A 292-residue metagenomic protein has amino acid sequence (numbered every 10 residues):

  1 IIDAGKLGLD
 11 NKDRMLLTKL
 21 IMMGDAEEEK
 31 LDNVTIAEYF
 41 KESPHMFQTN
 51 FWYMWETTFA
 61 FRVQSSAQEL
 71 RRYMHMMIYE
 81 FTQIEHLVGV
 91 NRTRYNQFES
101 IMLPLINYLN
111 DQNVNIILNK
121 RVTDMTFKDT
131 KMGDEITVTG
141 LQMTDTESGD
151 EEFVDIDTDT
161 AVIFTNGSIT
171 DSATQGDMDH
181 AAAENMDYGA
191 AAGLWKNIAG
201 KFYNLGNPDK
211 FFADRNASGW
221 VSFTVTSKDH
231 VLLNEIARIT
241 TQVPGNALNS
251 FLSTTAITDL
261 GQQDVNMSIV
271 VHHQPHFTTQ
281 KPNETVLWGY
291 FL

Functional and structural regions predicted by a protein language model:
I2-M76: Rossmann-like flavin
F40, W55, M125, L141 (+3 more regions): Generic structural hydrophobic/aromatic packing signal, biased to beta-strands
K41-H45, S65-Q68, K131-D134, V270-T285: Short, surface-exposed loop and linker segments with low hydrophobicity and enrichment for Pro/Ser/Thr
K41-S43, F47-F59, P104-N119, L287: Well-ordered, non-transmembrane segments within structured domains
W55-V63, T82, I106-V114, F127 (+5 more regions): Hydrophobic/aromatic-lined pockets within catalytic cores
H75-A161, T165-G167, D179-H180, E184-A192: Helical element adjacent to the flavin cofactor pocket in flavoenzyme catalytic cores
I78-T93, D159-L292: C-terminal segments that line or cap access tunnels to active or ligand-binding sites in enzymes and enzyme-associated
